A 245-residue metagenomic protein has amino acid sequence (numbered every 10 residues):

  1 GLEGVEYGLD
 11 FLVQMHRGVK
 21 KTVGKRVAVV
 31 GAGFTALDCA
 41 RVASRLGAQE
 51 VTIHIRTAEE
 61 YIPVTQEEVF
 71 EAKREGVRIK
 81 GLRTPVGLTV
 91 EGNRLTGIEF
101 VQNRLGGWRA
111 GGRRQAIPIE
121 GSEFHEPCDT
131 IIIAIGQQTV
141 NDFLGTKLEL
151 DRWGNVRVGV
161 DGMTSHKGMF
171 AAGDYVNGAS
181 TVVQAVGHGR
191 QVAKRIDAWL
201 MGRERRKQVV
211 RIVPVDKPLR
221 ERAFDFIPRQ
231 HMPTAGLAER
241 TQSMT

Functional and structural regions predicted by a protein language model:
L2-G24, W108-A179: FAD-site-proximal beta/loop scaffold in flavoenzymes
E6, R78-K80, E99, F170: General small-molecule cofactor/ligand-binding pocket signal
V13-M15, A40-G87, R206-D216: Rossmann-like dinucleotide-binding cores of NAD(P)H-dependent redox enzymes
V19-Q49: Rossmann-like NAD(P)H-binding beta-loop-alpha module
A32, I55-A58, D174: Cofactor-binding loop segments of dinucleotide-utilizing enzymes, especially the Rossmann-like FAD- and NAD(P)+-binding
C39, A172-L200: A conserved FAD-binding loop/helix module that cradles the flavin
R74, T84-R94, R104, Q191 (+1 more regions): Mid-to-C-terminal Rossmann-like scaffold of FAD/NAD(P)H-dependent oxidoreductases
